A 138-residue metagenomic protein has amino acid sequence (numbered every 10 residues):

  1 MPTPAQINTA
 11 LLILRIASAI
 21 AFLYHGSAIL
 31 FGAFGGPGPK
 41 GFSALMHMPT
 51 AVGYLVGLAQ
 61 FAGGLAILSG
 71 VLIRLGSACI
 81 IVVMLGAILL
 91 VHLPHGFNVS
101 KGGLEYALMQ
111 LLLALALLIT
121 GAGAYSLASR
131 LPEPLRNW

Functional and structural regions predicted by a protein language model:
M1-F31, T50-L58, A62, L68-W138: Extended, low-polarity transmembrane helix blocks
F31-T50: Membrane-interface interhelical connector segments
